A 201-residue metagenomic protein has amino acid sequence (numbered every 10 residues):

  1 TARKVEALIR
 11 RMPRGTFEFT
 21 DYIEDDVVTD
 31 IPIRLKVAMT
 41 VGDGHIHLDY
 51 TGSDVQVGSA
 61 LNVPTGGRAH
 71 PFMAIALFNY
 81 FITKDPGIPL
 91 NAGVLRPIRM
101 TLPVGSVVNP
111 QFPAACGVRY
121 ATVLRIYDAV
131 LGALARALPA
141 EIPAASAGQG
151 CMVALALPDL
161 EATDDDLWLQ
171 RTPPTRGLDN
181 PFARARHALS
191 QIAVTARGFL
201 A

Functional and structural regions predicted by a protein language model:
T1-A201: Glycine/proline-enriched, intrinsically flexible loops and inter-domain linkers
